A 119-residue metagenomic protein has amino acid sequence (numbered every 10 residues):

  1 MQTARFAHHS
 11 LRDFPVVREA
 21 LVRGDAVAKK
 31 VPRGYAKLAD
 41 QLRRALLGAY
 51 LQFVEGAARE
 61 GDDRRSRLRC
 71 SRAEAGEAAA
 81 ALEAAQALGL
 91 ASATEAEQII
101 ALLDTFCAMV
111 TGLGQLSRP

Functional and structural regions predicted by a protein language model:
M1-P119: Amphipathic alpha-helical assembly/interaction segments
